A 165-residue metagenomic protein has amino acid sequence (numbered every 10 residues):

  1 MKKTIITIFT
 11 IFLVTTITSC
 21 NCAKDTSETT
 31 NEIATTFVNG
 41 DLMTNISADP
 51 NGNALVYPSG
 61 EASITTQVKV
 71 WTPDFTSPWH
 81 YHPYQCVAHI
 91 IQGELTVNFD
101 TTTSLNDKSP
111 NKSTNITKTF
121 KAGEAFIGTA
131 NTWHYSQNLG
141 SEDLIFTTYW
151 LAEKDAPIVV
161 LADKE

Functional and structural regions predicted by a protein language model:
M1-T4: Positively charged n-region of N-terminal signal peptides that target proteins for export
I8-T16: Bacterial N-terminal signal peptides
C20-V68, N98, K108-P110, T117-T119 (+1 more regions): A short, N-terminal "cap"/entry segment at the start of jelly-roll beta-barrel domains of the cupin/DSBH fold
V70-W71, L95, T102-N131: Short acidic-glycine-tyrosine-enriched beta hairpin
D74-H89: A short beta-loop-beta micro-motif enriched in histidine and acidic residues
T76-P78, E94-F99: Short beta-strand segments in beta-sandwich/barrel cores
V87-I90, T96-N98, K118, A125-G128 (+1 more regions): Structural recognition of the beta-strand scaffold that forms the well-ordered cores of secreted hydrolase catalytic
S104, K121-A122, A130-A156: Ligand-binding loop in jelly-roll beta-barrel domains
